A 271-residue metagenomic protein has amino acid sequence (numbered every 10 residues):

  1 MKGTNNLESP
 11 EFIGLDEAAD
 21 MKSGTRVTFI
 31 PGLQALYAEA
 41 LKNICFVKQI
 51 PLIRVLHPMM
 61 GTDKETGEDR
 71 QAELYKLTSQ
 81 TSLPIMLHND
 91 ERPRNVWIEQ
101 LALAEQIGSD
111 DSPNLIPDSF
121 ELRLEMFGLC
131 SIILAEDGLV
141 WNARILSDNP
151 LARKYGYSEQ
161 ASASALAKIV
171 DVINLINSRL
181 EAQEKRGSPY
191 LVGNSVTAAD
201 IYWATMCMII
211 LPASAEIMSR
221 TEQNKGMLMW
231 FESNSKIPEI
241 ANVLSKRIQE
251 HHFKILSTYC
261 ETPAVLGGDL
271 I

Functional and structural regions predicted by a protein language model:
K2-Y157, I271: GST-like domain detector, emphasizing the conserved glutathione-binding G-site in the N-terminal thioredoxin-like
A40, I44, K168-R179, H251-I255: Amphipathic alpha-helical segments that form well-ordered structural scaffolds and often line/cohere around active
I98-L101, F127, V170-N174, Q249: Generic alpha-helical structural signal
L103, I107, R179, K254-T258: C-terminal alpha-helix
R123, S162-L166, A241: Amphipathic, non-membrane alpha-helical segments in soluble helical-bundle scaffolds
G128, I133-G226: GST-like fold's C-terminal all-alpha helical module
M206-T262: Short His-centered aromatic/hydrophobic patch
E261-I271: Acidic, carboxylate-rich catalytic segments that either coordinate divalent cations
